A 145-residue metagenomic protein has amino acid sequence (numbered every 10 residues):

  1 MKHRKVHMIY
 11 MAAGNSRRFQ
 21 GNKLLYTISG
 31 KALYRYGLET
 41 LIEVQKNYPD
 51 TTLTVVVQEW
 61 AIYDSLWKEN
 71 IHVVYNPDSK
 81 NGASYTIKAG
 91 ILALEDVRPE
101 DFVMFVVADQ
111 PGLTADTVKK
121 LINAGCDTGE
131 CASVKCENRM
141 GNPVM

Functional and structural regions predicted by a protein language model:
K2-V107, G112-M140: Nucleotide and nucleotide-moiety/phosphate-recognizing core
G141-M145: Short glycine- and hydrophobic/aromatic-rich loop-to-beta-strand nucleating segment in the catalytic cores
